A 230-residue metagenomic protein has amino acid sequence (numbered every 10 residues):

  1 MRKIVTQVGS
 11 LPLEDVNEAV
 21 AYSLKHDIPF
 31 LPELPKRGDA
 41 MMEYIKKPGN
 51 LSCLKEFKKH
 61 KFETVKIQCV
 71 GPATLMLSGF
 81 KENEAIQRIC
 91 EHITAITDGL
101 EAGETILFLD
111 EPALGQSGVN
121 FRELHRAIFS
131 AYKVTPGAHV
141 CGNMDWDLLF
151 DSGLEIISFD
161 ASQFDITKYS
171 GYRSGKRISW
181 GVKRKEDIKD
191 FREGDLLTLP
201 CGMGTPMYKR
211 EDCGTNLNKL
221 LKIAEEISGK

Functional and structural regions predicted by a protein language model:
M1-A85, V134, L148-D195, T205-K230: Alpha/beta catalytic barrel-like cores
I67, I89, I93, E111 (+2 more regions): Conserved, mostly hydrophobic/aromatic
Q68-L77, E104-E123: Active-site-proximal loop/short-helix segments that contain or immediately flank catalytic acid/base residue(s)
N83, Q87-E91, V119: Short, amphipathic alpha-helical segments
R88-L107, A127-G137, E226-K230: Secondary-structure boundary elements
G118-F150: N-terminal active-site wall of soluble small-molecule enzyme domains
